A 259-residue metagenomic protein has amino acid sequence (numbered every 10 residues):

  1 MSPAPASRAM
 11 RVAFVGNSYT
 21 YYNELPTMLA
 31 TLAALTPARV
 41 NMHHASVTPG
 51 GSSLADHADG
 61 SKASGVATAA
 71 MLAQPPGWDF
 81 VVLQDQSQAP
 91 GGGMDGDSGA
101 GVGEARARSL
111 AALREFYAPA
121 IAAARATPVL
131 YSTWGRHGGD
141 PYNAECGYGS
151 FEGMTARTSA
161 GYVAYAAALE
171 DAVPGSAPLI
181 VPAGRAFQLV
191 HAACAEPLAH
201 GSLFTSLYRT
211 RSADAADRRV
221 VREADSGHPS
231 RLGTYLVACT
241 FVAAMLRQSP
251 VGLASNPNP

Functional and structural regions predicted by a protein language model:
P5-R11: A short, charged/proline- and glycine-enriched loop that marks the coil->beta-strand transition at the N-terminal
R11-A13, Y19-P119: Conserved SGNH/GDSL esterase-like catalytic core that processes O-acyl groups on lipids and polysaccharides
N17-S18, S230: Ser/Thr-glycine-rich phosphate-binding loops at phosphate-binding pockets of nucleotides, nucleotide cofactors
A34, A167, L246-P250: Generic secondary-structure signature for well-ordered alpha-helical cores
A69-R231, A243: Alpha-helical cap/lid subdomain in secreted, periplasmic, or secretory-pathway luminal O-acyl-processing enzymes
L232-R247: Short, hydrophobic/amphipathic alpha-helical patches that form generic packing surfaces within helical domains
M245-P259: C-terminal accessory extensions appended to soluble enzyme cores
